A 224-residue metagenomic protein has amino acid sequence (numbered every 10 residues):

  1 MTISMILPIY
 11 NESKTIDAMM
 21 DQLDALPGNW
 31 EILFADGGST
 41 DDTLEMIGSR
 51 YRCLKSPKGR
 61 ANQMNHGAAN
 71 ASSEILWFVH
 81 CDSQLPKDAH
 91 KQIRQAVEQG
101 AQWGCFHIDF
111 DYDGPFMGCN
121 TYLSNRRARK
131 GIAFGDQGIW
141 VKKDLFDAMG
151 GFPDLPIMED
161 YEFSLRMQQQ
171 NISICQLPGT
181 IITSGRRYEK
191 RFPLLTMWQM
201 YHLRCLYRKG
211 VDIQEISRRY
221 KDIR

Functional and structural regions predicted by a protein language model:
N11-A25: Short, well-formed alpha-helical segments that are part of the catalytic scaffolds of diverse glycosyltransferases
K14-A18, T40-G48, D88: Acidic helix N-cap motif at the loop->helix transition within catalytic regions of sugar-transfer enzymes
Q22, D36-L44, S83: A conserved acidic beta->alpha catalytic loop
D42, C81-Q95, L165: Acidic donor-binding/catalytic loop of UDP-sugar-dependent glycosyltransferases, especially processive GT2
K55-A71: Glycine-rich, basic loop-to-helix element that forms the pyrophosphate-binding segment of sugar-nucleotide handling
L76: Short aromatic/hydrophobic "clamp" motif used to bind/position activated sugar donors
K87-F116: Conserved donor NDP-sugar-binding/catalytic core segment of glycosyltransferases
W103-Y112, S124-V141: A recurrent flexible, glycine/aromatic-enriched loop bordering the glycosyltransferase active site that acts as
